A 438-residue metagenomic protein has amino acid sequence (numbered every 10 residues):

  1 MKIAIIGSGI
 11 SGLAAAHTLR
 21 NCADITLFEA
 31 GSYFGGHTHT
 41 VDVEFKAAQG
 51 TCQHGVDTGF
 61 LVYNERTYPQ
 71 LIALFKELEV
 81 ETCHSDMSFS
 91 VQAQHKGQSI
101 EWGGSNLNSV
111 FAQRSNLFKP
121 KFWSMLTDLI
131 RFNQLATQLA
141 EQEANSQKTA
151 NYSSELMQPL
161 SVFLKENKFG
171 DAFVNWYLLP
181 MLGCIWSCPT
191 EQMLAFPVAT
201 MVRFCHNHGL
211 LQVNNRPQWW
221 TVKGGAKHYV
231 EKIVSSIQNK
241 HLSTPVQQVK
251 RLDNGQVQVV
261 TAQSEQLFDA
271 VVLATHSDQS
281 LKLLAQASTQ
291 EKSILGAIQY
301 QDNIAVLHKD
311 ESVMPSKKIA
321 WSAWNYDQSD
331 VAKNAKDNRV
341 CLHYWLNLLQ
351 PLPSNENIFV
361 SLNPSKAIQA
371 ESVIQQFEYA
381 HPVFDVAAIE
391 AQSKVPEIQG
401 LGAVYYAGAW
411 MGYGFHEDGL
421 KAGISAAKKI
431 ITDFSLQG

Functional and structural regions predicted by a protein language model:
K2-L27: N-terminal Rossmann-like FAD-binding beta1-loop-alpha1 element of flavoenzymes
S11, Y33, D278: Conserved Rossmann-like nucleotide-cofactor binding loop
R20-E44: Glycine-rich FAD pyrophosphate-binding loop
V41-L71: N-terminal glycine-rich dinucleotide-binding loop that anchors FAD/FMN and/or NAD(P) in oxidoreductases
E65, P69-A195: Mobile amphipathic helical/loop "lid" adjacent to a hydrophobic cofactor/ligand pocket
G103-S105, K336-G438: Conserved flavin/dinucleotide-binding core of flavoenzymes
M201-T261: Helical element adjacent to the flavin cofactor pocket in flavoenzyme catalytic cores
P245-H381: Mid-domain catalytic core of redox enzymes that form a hydrophobic substrate pocket/lid adjacent to a catalytic redox
